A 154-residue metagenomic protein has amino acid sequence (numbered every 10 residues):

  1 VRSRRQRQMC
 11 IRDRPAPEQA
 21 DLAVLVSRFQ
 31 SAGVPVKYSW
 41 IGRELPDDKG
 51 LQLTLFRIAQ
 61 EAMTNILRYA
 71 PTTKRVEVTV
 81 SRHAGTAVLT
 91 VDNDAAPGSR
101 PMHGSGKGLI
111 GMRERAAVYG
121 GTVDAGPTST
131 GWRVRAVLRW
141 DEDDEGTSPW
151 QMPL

Functional and structural regions predicted by a protein language model:
V1-R7, I11: Single conserved hydrophobic/aromatic residue that forms the stacking wall/gate of nucleotide- or nucleobase-binding
Y38-A59: Conserved short strand/loop->alpha-helix "switch" segment adjacent to the catalytic nucleotide/phosphoryl-transfer site
A62, M112: Conserved phosphate/oxyanion-binding catalytic-loop motifs
I66-L67: Short helix-loop "hinge" at the ATP-lid/N-box region of the Bergerat-fold HATPase_c
R75-G85, T90-D94: Short beta-strand/loop element within the Bergerat-fold HATPase_c
G85-V88, A96-P97, T128-R135: Glycine-rich nucleotide-binding loop
V88-L109: Glycine-rich/acidic phosphate-handling loop/turn and adjacent ATP-lid/helix of nucleotide-binding kinase/ATPase domains
A117-L154: Flexible, glycine-/charge-rich segments associated with ATP-binding catalytic modules
